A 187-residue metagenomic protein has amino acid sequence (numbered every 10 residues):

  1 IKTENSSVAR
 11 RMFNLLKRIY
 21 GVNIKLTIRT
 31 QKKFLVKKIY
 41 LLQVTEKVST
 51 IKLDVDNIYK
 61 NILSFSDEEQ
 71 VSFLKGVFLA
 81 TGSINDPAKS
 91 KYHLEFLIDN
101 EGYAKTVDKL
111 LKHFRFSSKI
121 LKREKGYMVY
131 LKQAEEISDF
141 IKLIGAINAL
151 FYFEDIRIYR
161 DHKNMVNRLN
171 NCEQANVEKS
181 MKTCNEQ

Functional and structural regions predicted by a protein language model:
I1-R10, N14-R157: DNA-contacting interfaces and partner/effector-binding or oligomerization modules in DNA-centric proteins
G145-Q187: Extended mid-to-C-terminal alpha-helical interaction segments
